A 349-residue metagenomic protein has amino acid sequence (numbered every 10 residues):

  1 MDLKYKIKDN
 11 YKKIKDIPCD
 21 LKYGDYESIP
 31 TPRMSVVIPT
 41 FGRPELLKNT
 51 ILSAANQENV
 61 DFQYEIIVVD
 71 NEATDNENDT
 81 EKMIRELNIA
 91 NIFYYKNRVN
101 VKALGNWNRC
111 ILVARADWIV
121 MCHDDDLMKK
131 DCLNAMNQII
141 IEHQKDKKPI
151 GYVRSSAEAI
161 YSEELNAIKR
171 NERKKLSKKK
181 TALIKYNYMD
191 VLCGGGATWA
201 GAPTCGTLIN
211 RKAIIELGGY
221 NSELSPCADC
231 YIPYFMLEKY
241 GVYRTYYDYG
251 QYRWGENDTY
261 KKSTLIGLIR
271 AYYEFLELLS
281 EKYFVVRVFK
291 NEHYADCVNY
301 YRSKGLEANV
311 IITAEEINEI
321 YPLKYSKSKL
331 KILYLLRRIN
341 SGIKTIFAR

Functional and structural regions predicted by a protein language model:
M1-N56: N-proximal low-complexity "stem/linker" segments adjacent to membrane-targeting elements
P32-S35, E65, Y231: Cell-envelope/extracellular polymer assembly enzymes that use nucleotide-activated donors
V69-E81, H123: A conserved acidic beta->alpha catalytic loop
N97-A114, D124: Glycine-rich, basic loop-to-helix element that forms the pyrophosphate-binding segment of sugar-nucleotide handling
I119: Short aromatic/hydrophobic "clamp" motif used to bind/position activated sugar donors
D131-R173: Conserved donor NDP-sugar-binding/catalytic core segment of glycosyltransferases
S177-G267: Conserved nucleotide-sugar donor-binding catalytic segment
Y240, D248-E256, Y260-N291, A308-Y321: Catalytic core of nucleotide-sugar-dependent glycosyltransferases
